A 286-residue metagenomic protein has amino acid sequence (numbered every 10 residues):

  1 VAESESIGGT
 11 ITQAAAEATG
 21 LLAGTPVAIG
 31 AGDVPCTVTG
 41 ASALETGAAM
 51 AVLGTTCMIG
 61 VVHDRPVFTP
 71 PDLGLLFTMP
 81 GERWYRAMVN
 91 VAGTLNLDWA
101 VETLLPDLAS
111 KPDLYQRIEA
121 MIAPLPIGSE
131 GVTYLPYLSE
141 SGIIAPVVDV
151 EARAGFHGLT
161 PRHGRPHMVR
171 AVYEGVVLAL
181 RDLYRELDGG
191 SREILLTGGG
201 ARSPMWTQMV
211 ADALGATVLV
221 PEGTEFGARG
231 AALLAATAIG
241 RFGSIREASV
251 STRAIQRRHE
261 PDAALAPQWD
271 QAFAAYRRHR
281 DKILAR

Functional and structural regions predicted by a protein language model:
A2-T197, R202-R286: Active-site core segments that coordinate phosphate-bearing ligands/cofactors across diverse enzyme families
